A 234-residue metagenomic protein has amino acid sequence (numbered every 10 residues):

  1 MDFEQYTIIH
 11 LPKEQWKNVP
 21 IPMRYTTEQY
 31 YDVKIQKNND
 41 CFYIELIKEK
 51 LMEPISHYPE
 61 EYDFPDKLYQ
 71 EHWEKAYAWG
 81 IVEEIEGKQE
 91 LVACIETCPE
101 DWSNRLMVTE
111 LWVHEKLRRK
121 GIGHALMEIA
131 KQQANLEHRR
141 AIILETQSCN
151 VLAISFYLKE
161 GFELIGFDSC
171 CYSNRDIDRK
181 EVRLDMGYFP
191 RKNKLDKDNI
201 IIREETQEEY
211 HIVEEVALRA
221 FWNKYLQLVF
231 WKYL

Functional and structural regions predicted by a protein language model:
D2-E4, R140, Q147-I154, E160-E163 (+3 more regions): C-terminal "cap" of GNAT-fold acetyltransferases
E4-E45, I200-V213: A short beta-loop-alpha structural element at the N-terminal edge of CoA-dependent acyl/N-acetyltransferase catalytic
T26-K67, E214-L234: Conserved GNAT-fold acetyl-CoA-binding loop/helix
A78-E84: Cytosolic beta-strand hydrophobic patch enriched in CBS
G80, Q89-P99, M107, W112: Conserved beta-strand in the GNAT
I95-S103, L228-L234: A conserved beta-strand-loop-helix scaffold within acyl/acetyltransferase catalytic domains
P99-T109, R118, L136-R140: A conserved beta-turn-beta hairpin within the catalytic core of GNAT-like acetyltransferases that forms part
E110-V113, R119-L136, S155-K159: Conserved acetyl-CoA-binding loop-helix of GNAT-fold acetyltransferases
